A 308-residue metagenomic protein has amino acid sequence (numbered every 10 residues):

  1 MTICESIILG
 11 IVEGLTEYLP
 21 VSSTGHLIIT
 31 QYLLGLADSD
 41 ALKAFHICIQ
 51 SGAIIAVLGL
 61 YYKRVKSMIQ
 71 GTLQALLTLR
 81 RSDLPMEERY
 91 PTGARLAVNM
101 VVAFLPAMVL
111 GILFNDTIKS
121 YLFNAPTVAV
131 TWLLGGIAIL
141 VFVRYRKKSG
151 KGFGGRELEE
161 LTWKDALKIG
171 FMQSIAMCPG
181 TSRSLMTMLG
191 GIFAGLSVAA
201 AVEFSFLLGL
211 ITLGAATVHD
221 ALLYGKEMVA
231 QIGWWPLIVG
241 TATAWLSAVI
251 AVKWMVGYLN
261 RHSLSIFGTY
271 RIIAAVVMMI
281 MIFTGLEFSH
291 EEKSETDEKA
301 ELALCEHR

Functional and structural regions predicted by a protein language model:
M1-R308: Multi-pass membrane proteins that catalyze or facilitate reactions on polyprenyl-/lipid-phosphate substrates and their
